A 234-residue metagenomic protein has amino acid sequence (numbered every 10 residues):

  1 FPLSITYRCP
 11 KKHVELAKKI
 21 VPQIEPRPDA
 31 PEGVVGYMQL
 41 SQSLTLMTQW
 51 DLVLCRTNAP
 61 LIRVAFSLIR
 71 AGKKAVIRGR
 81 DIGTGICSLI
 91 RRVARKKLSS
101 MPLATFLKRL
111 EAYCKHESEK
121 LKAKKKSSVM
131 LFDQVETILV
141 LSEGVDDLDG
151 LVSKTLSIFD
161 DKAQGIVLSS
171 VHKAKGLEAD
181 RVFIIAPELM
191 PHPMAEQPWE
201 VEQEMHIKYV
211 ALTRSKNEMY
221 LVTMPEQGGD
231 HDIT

Functional and structural regions predicted by a protein language model:
F1-Y37, R56-A59, R63: Conserved coupling/interface region of RecA-like P-loop/ASCE motor cores
T6-H13, Q39, N58-P60, D81-T84 (+3 more regions): Conserved nucleotide-binding/hydrolysis micro-motifs of P-loop NTPases
V35-W50, R56: Conserved interdomain hinge at the start of the Helicase C-terminal
L52-L54, V76, R181-F183: Conserved beta-strand elements of the Class I
P60-I77: Conserved helicase motor "Helicase C" RecA-like lobe of SF1/SF2 P-loop NTPases
V64-L68, G229-T234: Short, aromatic/basic amphipathic alpha-helical patches
K73-L98: Conserved beta-strand -> loop -> alpha-helix junction used to position metal-binding or nucleic-acid-contacting
R92-V222, E226-G228: Conserved helicase C-terminal RecA-like lobe
